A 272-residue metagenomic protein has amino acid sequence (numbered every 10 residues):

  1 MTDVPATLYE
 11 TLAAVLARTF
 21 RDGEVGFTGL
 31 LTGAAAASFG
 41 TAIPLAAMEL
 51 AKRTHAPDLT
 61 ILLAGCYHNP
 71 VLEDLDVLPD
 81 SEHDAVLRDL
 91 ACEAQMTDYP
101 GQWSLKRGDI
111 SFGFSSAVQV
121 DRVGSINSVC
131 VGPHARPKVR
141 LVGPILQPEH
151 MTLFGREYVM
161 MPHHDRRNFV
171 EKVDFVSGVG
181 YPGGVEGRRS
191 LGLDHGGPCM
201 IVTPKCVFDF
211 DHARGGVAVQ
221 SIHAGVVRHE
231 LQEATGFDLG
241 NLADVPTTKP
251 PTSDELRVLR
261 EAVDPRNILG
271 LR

Functional and structural regions predicted by a protein language model:
M1-A85: N-terminal active-site beta-alpha-beta segment that forms phosphate/nucleotide-binding and substrate-recognition loops
M1-F39, G196-V217, D238-R272: Intrinsically disordered, low-complexity segments enriched in small residues
L16, F20, E24, A47 (+6 more regions): Structural signal for hydrophobic packing residues in well-ordered secondary-structure cores of soluble enzyme domains
E49-P57, E82-A91, I222, V263-R272: Short, Lys/Arg-enriched charge-dense amphipathic segments
V71-T247, P251: Conserved phosphate- and dinucleotide-binding cores of soluble alpha/beta proteins, encompassing both enzyme active
